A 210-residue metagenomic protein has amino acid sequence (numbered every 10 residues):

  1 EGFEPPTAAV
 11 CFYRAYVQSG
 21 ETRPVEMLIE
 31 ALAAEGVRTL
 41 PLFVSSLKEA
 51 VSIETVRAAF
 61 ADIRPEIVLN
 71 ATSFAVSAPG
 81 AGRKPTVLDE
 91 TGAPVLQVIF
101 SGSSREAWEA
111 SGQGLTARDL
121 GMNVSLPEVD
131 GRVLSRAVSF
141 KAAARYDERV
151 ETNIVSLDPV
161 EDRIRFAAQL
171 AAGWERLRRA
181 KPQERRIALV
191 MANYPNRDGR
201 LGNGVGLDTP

Functional and structural regions predicted by a protein language model:
E1-P210: An N-terminal assembly and electron-transfer interface module characteristic of large anaerobic redox and radical
